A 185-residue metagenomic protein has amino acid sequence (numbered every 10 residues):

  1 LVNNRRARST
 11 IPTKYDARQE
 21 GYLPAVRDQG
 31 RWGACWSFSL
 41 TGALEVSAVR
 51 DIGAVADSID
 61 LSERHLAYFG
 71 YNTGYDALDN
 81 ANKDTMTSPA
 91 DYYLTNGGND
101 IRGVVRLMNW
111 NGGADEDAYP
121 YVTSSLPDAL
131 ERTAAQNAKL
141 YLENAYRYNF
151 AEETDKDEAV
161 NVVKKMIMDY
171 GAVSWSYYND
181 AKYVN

Functional and structural regions predicted by a protein language model:
L1-D16: N-terminal zymogen propeptides
S9-T13, D60, D169: A short, polar/charged loop/turn motif at coil->beta-strand junctions and beta-hairpin connectors
T13-A25: Short, conserved catalytic-motif segment at the N-terminal edge
D16-A17, W36-E45, H65-N185: Predominantly the structural core of cysteine protease catalytic domains
Y22-W32, P89-Y93: A short glycine/serine-rich beta->alpha loop
L23-V26, V49, V163, V173: Hydrophobic aliphatic residue packing
Q29-G53: Alpha-helical support elements that line or immediately flank enzyme active sites and cofactor-binding pockets
A48-R64: Short, well-structured active-site flanking segments
